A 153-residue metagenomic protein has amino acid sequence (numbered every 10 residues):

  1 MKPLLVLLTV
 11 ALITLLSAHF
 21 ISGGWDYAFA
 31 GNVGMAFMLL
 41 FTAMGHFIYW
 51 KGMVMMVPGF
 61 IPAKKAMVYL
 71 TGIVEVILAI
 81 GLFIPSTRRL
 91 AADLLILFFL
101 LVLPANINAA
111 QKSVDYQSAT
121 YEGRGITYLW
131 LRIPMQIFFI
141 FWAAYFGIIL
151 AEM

Functional and structural regions predicted by a protein language model:
M1-M153: Membrane-interface extramembranous regions
